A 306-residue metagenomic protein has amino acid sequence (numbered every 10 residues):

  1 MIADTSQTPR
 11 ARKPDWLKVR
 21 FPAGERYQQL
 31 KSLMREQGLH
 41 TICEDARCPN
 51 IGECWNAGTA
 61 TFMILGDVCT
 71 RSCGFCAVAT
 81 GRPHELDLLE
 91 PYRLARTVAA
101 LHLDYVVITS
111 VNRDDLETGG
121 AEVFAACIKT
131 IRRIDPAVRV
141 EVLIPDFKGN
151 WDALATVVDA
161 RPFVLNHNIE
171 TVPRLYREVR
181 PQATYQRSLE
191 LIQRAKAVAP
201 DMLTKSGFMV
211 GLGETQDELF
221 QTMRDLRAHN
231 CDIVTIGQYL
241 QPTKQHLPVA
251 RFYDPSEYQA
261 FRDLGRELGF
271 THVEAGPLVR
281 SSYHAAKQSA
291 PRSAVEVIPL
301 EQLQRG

Functional and structural regions predicted by a protein language model:
M1-T61, Y92, R96-A99, A126-V138 (+2 more regions): Auxiliary Fe-S-binding modules of radical SAM enzymes
I42-C54, L65-T80: Local cysteine-cluster metal-coordination motifs and their immediate loop/turn environment, predominantly Fe-S cluster
E44, I64-L65, T109, L143 (+2 more regions): A secondary-structure boundary/capping signal
A60, R71, L165: Change "...and in nucleic-acid phosphodiester-cleaving endonucleases..." to "...and in nucleic-acid processing enzymes
D67, P145-K148, G213: Short, surface-exposed acidic/glycine-rich loop or hinge patches that mediate macromolecular interfaces
D67-T70, L103, E170-V172, Y239-Q241: Short connector loops/turns at beta-strand edges and beta->alpha or beta->beta junctions
S72, L116, L175, K244 (+1 more regions): Glycine/Thr-rich phosphate-binding loops of Rossmann-like dinucleotide-binding domains
A77-R93, A100-D152, V157-Q193, I233-T235: Core AdoMet radical
